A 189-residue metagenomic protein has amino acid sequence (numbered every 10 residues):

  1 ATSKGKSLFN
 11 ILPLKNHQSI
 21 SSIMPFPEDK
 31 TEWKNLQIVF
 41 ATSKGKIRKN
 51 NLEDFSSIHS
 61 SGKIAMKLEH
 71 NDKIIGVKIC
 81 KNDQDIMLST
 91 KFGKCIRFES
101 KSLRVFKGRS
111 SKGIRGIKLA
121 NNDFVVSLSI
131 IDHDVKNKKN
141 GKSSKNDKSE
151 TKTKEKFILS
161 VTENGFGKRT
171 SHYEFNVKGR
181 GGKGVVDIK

Functional and structural regions predicted by a protein language model:
A1-K189: Short, structured "edge-of-domain" segments at secondary-structure transitions
